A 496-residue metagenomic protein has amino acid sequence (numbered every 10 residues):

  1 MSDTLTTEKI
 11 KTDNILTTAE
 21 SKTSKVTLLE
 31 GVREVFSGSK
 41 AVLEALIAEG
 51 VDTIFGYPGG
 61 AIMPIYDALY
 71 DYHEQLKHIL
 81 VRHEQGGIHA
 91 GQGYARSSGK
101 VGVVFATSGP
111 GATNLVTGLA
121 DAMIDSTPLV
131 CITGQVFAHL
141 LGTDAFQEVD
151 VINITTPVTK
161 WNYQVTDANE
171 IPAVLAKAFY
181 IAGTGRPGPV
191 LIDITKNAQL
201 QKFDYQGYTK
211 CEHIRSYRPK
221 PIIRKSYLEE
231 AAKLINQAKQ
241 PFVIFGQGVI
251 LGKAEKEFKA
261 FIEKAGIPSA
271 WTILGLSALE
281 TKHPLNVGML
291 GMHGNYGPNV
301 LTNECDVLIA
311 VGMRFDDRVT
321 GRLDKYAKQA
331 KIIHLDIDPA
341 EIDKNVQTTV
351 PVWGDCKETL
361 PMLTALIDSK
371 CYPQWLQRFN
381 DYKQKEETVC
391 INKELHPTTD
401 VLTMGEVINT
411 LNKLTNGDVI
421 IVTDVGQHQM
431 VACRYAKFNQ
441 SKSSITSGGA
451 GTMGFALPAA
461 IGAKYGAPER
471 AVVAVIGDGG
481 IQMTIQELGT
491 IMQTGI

Functional and structural regions predicted by a protein language model:
D3, T133-V174, G275-F379, I485: Glycine-rich, acidic loop regions that bind phosphate or pyrophosphate groups
A19, S39-V51, G93-G99, M123 (+6 more regions): Glycine-rich phosphate/diphosphate-binding loops that line cofactor/substrate pockets in enzymes
A19-R33, N169, K233, Q329-V425: Phosphate/pyrophosphate-binding active-site segments
S39-E49, G60, I65-Y70, K383-P458 (+1 more regions): Active-site diphosphate/adenylate-binding microenvironment
L46, D52-G56, L76-I79, S97-V136 (+3 more regions): A short, small-residue-rich loop immediately preceding and capping a beta-strand
R96, Q247-I333, F438-R470, Q482-Q486 (+1 more regions): Glycine-rich, anion-gripping cofactor-binding loops and their flanking helix/strand elements in enzyme active sites
I132, L140, F146-Q147, N299 (+4 more regions): Thiamine diphosphate
I181-Q237, C390-I391: Conformationally flexible catalytic loops at phosphate/diphosphate-handling active centers
